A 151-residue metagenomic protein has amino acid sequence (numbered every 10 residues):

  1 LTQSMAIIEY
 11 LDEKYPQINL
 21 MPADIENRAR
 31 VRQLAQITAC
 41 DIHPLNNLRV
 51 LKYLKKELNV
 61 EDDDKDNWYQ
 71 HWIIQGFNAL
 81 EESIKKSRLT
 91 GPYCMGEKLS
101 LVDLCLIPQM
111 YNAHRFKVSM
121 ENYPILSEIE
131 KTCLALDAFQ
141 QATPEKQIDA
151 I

Functional and structural regions predicted by a protein language model:
L1-D64: GST-like domain detector, emphasizing the conserved glutathione-binding G-site in the N-terminal thioredoxin-like
D12, Q109-M110, T143: Active-site-flanking alpha-helical
N19-L20, P92, A138: Conserved beta-strand positions that form and line the central face of beta-propeller blades
R30-Q33, E128, Q141: Short, solvent-exposed alpha-helical surface patches in well-structured domains
T38-A135: GST-like fold's C-terminal all-alpha helical module
N47-L48, T143-E145: Short coil/turn segments at secondary-structure boundaries
Q147-I151: Carbohydrate-binding/catalytic loop surfaces
